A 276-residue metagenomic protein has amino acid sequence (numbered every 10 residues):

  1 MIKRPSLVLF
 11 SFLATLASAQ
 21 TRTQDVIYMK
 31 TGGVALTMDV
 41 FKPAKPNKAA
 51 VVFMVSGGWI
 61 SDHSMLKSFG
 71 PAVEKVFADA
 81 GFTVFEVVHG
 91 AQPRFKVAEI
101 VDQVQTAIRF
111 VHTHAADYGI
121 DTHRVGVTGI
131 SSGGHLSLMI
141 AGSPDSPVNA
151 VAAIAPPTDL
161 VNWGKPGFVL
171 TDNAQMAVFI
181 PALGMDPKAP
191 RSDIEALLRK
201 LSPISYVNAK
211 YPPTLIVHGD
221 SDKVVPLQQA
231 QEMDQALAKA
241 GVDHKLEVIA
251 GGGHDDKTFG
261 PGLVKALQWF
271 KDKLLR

Functional and structural regions predicted by a protein language model:
Q20-P46: N-terminal cap/lid segment of alpha/beta-hydrolase-fold proteins
K48-G57: Short beta-strand element of the alpha/beta-hydrolase
M65-F85: Short amphipathic alpha-helix adjacent to the substrate-entry channel of hydrolases
T106-L170: Primarily recognizes the serine-hydrolase "nucleophile elbow" in alpha/beta-hydrolase and SGNH/GDSL folds
N162-Y206: Mobile cap/lid helix-loop segments that gate and shape the active-site cleft of serine hydrolases
I216-H218, D222: Short beta-strand/loop motif that positions the catalytic acidic residue of the alpha/beta-hydrolase fold
K223-Q229: Conserved alpha/beta-hydrolase "acid-adjacent" motif
I249-D255: Histidine-bearing beta->alpha loop at or near hydrolase active sites
